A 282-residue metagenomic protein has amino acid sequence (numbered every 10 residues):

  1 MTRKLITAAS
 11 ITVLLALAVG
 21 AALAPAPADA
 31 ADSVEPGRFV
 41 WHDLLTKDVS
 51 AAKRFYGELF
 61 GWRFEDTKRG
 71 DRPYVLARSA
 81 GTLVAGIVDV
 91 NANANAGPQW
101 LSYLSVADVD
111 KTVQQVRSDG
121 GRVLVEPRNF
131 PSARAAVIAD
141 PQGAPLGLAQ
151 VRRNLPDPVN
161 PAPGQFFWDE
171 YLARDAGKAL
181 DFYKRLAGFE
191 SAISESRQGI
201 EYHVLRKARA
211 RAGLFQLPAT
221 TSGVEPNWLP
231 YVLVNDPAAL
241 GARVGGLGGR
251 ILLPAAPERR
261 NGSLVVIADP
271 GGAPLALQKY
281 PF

Functional and structural regions predicted by a protein language model:
M1-K4: Positively charged n-region of N-terminal signal peptides that target proteins for export
A9-A22: Bacterial N-terminal signal peptides
G20, P27-V34, R117-Y171, A192-A208 (+2 more regions): Vicinal oxygen chelate
V34-P36, D43-T82, S118, E126-V137 (+2 more regions): Core segments of cupin and vicinal oxygen chelate
R38-K47, V75-L76, V90-Q115, R134-A139 (+3 more regions): Vicinal oxygen chelate
E58, R185-L186, A210-Q216, T220 (+2 more regions): Long compositionally biased, domain-poor regions of proteins
T67-V84, V88-R153, V159: Active-site-adjacent scaffolding segments
